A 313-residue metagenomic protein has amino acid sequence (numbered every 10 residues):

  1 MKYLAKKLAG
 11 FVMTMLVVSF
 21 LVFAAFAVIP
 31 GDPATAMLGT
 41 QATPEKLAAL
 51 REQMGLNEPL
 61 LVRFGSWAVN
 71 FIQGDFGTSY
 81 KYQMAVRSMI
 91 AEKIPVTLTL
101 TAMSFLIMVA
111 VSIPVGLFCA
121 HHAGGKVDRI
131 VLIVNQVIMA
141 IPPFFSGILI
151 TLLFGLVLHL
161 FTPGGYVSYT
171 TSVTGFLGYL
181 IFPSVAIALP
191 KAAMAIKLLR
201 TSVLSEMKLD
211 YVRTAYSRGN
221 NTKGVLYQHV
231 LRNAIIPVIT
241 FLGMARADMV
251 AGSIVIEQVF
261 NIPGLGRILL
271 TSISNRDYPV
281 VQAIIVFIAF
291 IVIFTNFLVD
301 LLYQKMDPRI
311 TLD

Functional and structural regions predicted by a protein language model:
M1-G10, P114-I150, V238: Cytoplasmic-entry segments and transmembrane alpha-helices of multi-pass inner-membrane transporters
K2, I90-D128, S172-D313: Alpha-helical transmembrane segments of integral membrane proteins, especially multi-pass inner/plasma-membrane
A5, A9, M13, V17 (+5 more regions): Hydrophobic residues within alpha-helical transmembrane segments of multi-pass solute transporters/permease subunits
L8, K46, L50, L60-F76 (+9 more regions): Hydrophobic alpha-helical segments of integral membrane proteins, encompassing both true transmembrane helices
M15-G65, L158-Y179: Hydrophobic alpha-helical transmembrane segments of membrane transport/permease proteins and related membrane-embedded
I29, I138-I141, V250: Transmembrane helix irregularities
N57-I113: An internal, D/E-rich "acidic patch" concept
I133-K197: Membrane-water interface segments at transmembrane-helix boundaries in multipass membrane proteins
